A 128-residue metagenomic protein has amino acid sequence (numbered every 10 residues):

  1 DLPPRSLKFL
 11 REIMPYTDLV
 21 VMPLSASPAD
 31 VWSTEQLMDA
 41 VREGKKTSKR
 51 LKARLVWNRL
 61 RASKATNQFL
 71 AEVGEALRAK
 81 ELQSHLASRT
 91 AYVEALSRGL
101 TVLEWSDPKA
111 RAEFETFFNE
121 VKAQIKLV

Functional and structural regions predicted by a protein language model:
D1-I13: Switch II (G3) loop of P-loop NTPases
T17: An anion/phosphate-binding loop that grips the pyrophosphate of nucleotide cofactors and donors
V20-V21: Short, well-ordered beta-strand core segments
W32-R50, N58: Conserved C-terminal guanine-recognition region of P-loop GTPase G domains, centered on the G4
K45-A53, S63, K80: Short, structured loop/turn "capping" segments at alpha-beta junctions
R59-K64, L70-L100: Beta-strand-loop-alpha "switch" segments that mediate conformational coupling across diverse proteins
L96-A112: C-terminal boundary of histidine-terminating zinc-finger modules
V121-V128: Short, hydrophobic alpha-helical segments
